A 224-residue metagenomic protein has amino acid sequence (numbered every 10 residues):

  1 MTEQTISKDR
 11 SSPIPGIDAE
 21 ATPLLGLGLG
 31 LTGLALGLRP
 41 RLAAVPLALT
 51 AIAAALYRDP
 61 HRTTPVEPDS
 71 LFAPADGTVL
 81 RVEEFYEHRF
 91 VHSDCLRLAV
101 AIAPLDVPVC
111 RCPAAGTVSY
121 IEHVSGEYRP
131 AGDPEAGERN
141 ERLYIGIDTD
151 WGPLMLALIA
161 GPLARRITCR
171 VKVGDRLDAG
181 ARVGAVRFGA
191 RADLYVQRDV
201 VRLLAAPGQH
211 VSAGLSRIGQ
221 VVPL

Functional and structural regions predicted by a protein language model:
M1-L224: Contiguous, well-folded functional domains in the mature portion of proteins
